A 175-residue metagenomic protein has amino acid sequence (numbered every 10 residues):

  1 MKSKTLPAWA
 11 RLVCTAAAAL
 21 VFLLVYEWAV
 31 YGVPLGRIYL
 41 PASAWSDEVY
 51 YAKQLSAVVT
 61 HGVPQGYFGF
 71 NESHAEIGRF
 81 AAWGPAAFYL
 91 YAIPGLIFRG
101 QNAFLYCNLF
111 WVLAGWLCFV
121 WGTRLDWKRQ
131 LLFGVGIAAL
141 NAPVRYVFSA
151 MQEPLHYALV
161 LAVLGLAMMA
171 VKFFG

Functional and structural regions predicted by a protein language model:
M1-P34, L166: Start-transfer (signal-anchor) and selected internal transmembrane alpha helices of multi-pass inner/ER membrane
M1-P7, R124-D126, A167-G175: Membrane-interface junctions at the ends of membrane-embedded or membrane-associated helices
G32-G36, D47-G78, A86: Extracytosolic helix-loop segments that constitute the early lumenal/periplasmic catalytic or substrate-binding loops
G78-A114: Loop-to-helix entry region of an early transmembrane alpha helix in multi-pass inner-membrane enzymes
G100-R129, A162, L166: Transmembrane-helix motifs of polytopic, lipid-linked glycan transferases
L117-C118, L155-G175: Specific aromatic-rich, kink-prone transmembrane helix
L132-N141, G165: Short helix- or helix-capping micro-motifs that position conserved polar/aromatic residues at function-defining sites
F148-H156: Short acidic/glycine- and proline-prone juxtamembrane loop motifs at membrane-interface regions of multi-pass membrane
